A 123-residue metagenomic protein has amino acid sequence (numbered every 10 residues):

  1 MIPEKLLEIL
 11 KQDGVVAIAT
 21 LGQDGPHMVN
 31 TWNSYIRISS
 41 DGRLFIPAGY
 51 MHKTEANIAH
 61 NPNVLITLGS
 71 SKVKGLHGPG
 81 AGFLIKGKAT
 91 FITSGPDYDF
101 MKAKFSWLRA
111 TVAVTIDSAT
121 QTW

Functional and structural regions predicted by a protein language model:
M1-W123: Binding-site signature for planar aromatic cofactors or substrates
